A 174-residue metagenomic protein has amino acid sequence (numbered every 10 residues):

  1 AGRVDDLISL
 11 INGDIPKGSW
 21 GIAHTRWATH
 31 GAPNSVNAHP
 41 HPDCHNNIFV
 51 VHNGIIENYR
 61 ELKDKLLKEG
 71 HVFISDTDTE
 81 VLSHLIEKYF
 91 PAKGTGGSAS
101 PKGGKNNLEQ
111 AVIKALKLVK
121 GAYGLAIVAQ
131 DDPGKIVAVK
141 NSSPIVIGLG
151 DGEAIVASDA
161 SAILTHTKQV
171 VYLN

Functional and structural regions predicted by a protein language model:
A1-N174: Conserved short alpha-helical segments that host acidic/polar catalytic motifs at enzyme active sites
